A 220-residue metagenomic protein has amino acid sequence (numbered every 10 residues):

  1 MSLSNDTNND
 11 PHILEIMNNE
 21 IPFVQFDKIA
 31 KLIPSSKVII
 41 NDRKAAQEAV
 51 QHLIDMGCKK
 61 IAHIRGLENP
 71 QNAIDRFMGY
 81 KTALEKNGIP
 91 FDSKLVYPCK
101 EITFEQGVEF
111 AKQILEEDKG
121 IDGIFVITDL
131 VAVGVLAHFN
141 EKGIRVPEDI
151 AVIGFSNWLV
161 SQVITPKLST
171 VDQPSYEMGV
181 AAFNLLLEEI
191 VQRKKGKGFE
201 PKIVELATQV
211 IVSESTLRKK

Functional and structural regions predicted by a protein language model:
M1-N5, L67: Structural motif
D10-K220: Bacterial carbohydrate/catabolite-sensing allosteric modules
